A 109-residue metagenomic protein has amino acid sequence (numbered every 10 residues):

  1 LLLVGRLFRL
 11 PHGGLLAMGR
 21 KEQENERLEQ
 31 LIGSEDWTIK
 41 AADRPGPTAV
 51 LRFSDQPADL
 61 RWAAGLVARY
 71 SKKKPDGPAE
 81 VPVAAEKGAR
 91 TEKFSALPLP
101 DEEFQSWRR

Functional and structural regions predicted by a protein language model:
L1-V50, D55-P57, V67-P75: Nucleotide-activated chemistry modules centered on ATP-dependent adenylation/adenylyltransferase
A58-W62: Acyl-donor binding region in acyl/amide transferases
Y70-R109: Helix-rich interaction surfaces within compact, conserved domain-sized segments that mediate assembly or partner
